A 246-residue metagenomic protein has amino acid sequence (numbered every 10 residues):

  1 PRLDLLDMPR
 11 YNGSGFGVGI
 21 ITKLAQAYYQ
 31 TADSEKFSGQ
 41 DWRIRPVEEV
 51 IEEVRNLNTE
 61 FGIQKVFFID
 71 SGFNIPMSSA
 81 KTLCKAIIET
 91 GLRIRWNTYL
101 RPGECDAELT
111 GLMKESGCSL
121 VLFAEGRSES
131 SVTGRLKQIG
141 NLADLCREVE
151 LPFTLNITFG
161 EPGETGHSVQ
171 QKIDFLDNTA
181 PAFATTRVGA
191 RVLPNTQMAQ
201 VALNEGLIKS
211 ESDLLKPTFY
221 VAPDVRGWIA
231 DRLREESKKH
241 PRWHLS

Functional and structural regions predicted by a protein language model:
P1-T154, F159, D174: Radical SAM [4Fe-4S] cluster-binding motif and immediate context
D7, G17-G19, P152, H167-S246: C-terminal accessory regions of radical SAM enzymes
Y29, I75-M77, T165, V192-T196: Short catalytic/ligand-binding loop motif for oxyanion handling, primarily in non-cytosolic enzymes, centered on
E161-G163: Short, solvent-exposed loop/turn segments at secondary-structure junctions
